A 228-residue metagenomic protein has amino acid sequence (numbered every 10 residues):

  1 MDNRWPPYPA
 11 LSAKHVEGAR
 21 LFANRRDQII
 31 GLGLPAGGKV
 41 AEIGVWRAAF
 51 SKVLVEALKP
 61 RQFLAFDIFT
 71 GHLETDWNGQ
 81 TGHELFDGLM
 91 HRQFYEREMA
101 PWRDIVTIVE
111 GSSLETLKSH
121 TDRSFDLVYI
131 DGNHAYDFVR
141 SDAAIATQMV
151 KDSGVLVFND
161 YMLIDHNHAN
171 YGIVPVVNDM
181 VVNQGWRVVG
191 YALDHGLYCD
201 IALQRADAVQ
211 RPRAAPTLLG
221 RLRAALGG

Functional and structural regions predicted by a protein language model:
D2-A19, D27-G228: S-adenosylmethionine/decaboxylated-SAM
N24: N-terminal pre-P-loop "Q-motif" helix
